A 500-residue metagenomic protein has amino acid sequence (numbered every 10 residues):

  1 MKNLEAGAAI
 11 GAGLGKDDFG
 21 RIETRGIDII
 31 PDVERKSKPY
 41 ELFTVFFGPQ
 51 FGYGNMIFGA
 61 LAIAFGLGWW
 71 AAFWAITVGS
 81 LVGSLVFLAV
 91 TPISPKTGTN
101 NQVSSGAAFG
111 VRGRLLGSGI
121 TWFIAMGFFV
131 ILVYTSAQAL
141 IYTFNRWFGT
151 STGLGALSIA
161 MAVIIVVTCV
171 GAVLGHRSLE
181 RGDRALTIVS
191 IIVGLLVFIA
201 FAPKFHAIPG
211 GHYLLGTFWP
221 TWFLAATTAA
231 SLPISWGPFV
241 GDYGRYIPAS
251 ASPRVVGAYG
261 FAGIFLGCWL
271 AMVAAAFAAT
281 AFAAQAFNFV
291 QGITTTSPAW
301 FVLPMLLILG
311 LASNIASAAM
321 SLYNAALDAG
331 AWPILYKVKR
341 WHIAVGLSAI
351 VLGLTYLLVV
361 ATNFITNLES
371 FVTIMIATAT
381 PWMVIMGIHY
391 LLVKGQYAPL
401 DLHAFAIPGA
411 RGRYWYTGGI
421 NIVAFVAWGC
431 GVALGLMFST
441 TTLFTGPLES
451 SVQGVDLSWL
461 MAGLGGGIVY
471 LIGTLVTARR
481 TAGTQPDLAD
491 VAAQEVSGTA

Functional and structural regions predicted by a protein language model:
M1-W69, W222-A226, R245-V255, T477-A500: Membrane-interface "cap" regions at the ends of multi-pass membrane proteins
P39-M56, F198-F205, L214-T280, W300-S321 (+1 more regions): Hydrophobic, membrane-embedded alpha-helices of multi-pass small-molecule transporters
I63-W74, N145-A156, R177-L186, F289-P298 (+5 more regions): Transmembrane helix-loop boundary segments of multi-pass membrane transporters
A64-G66, P92, A108, L116 (+8 more regions): Membrane-water interface regions at transmembrane-helix termini and the short interhelical loops of multi-pass membrane
A75-F109, S118-V133, T474-T481: Juxtamembrane transmembrane-helix boundary signature
S118, R146-L174, I188-I199, A229-V240 (+2 more regions): Transmembrane alpha-helical segments of multi-pass small-molecule transport proteins
V133, I141, V189-L214, A230-I234 (+3 more regions): Hydrophobic alpha-helical segments and their helix-loop junctions in multi-pass secondary transporters
V189, H342, W382-V469: C-terminal membrane-solvent junction of multi-pass transporters and transport-like membrane proteins
